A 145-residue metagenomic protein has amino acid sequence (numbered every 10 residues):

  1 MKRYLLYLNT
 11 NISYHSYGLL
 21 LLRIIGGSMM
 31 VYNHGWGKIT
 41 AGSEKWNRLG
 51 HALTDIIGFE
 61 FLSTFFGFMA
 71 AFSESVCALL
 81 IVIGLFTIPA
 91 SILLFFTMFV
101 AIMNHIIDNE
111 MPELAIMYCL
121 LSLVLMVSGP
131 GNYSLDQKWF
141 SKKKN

Functional and structural regions predicted by a protein language model:
M1-E44, F61-F72, V76, V82-N145: Extended, low-polarity transmembrane helix blocks
K45-L62: Perimembrane loop-to-helix junctions flanking transmembrane segments
H51-D55, I81, M126: Short polybasic/polar patches that bind polyanions
